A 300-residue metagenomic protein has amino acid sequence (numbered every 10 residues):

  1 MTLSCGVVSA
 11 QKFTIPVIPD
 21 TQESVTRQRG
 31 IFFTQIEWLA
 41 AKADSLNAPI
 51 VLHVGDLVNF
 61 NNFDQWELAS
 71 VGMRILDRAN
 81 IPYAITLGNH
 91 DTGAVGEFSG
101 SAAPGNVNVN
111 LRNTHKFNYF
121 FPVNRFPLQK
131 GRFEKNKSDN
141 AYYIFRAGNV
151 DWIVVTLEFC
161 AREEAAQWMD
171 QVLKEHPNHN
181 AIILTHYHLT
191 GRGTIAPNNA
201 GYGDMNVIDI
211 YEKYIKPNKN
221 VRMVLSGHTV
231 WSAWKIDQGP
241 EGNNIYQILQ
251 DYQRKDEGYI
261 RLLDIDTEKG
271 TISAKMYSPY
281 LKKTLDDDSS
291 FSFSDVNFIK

Functional and structural regions predicted by a protein language model:
G6-Q65, K300: N-terminal active-site segment of His-dependent metallophosphoesterases
A10, E164-Q167, H176-V221: Active-site-proximal segments of metal-dependent phosphoesterases and phosphodiesterases across multiple
K12-V25, N149-C160, L184, Y246-D251 (+1 more regions): Active-site-proximal beta-strand elements of phosphoester/diester hydrolases
P16-I36, N59-N62, S99-V109, V123-K130 (+1 more regions): Acidic/histidine-rich helix-loop elements that form or flank divalent-metal/phosphate-binding sites at the catalytic
V17-P19, P49-D56, P82-G88, L157 (+4 more regions): Active-site neighborhood of phospho(di)ester-bond hydrolases with catalytic His/Asp-centered motifs
T21-S24, L57-F60, N89-A94, E158-E163 (+4 more regions): Solvent-exposed loop/turn segments at secondary-structure junctions within structured extracellular/periplasmic domains
F63-Q167, P217, K235-L249, I260-D264 (+1 more regions): Extended active-site neighborhood of metal-dependent phosphoesterases/phosphodiesterases
S232-K300: Binuclear metal-dependent phosphoesterase catalytic core
